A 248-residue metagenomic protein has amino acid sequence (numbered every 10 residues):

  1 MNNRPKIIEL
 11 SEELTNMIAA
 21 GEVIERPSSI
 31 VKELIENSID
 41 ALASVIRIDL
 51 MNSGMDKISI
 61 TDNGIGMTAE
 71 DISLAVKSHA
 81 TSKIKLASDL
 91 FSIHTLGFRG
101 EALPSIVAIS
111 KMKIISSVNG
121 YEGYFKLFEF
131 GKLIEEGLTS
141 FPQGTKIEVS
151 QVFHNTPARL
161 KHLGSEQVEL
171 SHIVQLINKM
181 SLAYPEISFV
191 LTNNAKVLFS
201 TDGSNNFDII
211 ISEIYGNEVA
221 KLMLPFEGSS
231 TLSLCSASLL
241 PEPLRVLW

Functional and structural regions predicted by a protein language model:
M1-W248: N-terminal phosphate-binding caps/lids of nucleotide- and nucleic-acid-binding domains
